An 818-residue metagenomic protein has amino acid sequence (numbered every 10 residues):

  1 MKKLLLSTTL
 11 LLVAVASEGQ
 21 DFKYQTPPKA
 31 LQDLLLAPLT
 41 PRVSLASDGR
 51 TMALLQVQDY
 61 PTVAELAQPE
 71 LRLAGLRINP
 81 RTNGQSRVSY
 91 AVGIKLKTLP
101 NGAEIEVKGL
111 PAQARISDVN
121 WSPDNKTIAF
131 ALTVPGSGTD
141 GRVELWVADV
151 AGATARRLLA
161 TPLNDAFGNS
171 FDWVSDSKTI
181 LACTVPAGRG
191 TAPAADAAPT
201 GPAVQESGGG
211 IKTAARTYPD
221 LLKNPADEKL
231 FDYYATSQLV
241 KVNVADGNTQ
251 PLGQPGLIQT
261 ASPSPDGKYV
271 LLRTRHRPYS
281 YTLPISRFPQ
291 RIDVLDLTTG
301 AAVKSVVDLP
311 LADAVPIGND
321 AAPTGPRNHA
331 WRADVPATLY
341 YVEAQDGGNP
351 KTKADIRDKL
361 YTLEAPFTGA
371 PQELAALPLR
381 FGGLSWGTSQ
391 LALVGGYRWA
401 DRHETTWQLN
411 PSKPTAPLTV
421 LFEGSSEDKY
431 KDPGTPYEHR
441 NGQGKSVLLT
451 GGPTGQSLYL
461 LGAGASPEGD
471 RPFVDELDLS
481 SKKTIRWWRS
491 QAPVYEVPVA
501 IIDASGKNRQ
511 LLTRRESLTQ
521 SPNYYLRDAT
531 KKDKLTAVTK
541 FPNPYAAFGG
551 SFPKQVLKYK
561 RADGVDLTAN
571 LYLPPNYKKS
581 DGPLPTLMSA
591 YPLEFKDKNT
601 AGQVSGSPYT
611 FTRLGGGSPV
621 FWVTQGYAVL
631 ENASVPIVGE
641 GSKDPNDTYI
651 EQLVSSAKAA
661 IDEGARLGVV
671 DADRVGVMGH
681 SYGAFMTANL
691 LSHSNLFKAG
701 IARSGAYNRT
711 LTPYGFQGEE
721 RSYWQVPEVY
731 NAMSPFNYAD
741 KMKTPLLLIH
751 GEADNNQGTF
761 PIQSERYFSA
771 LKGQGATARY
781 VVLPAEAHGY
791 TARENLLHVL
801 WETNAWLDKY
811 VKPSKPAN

Functional and structural regions predicted by a protein language model:
M1-L4: Positively charged n-region of N-terminal signal peptides that target proteins for export
S7, G19-K534, K540-S551, D566 (+3 more regions): Beta-propeller folds
A14-A16: N-terminal signal peptide c-region/cleavage motif recognized by signal peptidases
V88-K95, L99, L593, N599 (+1 more regions): Active-site-proximal cap/loop segments of hydrolase catalytic domains
R277, Q345-G347, F367, W399-A400 (+12 more regions): Short, glycine-/Ser/Thr-/acidic-enriched flexible segments
I292, L339, L421, Y524 (+6 more regions): Conserved hydrophobic/aromatic pocket- or pore-lining residues that grip, position, or stack substrates in active sites
T539-G582: N-terminal cap/lid segment of alpha/beta-hydrolase-fold proteins
P585-S589, V629: Hydrophobic beta-strand anchors of alpha/beta hydrolase catalytic cores
